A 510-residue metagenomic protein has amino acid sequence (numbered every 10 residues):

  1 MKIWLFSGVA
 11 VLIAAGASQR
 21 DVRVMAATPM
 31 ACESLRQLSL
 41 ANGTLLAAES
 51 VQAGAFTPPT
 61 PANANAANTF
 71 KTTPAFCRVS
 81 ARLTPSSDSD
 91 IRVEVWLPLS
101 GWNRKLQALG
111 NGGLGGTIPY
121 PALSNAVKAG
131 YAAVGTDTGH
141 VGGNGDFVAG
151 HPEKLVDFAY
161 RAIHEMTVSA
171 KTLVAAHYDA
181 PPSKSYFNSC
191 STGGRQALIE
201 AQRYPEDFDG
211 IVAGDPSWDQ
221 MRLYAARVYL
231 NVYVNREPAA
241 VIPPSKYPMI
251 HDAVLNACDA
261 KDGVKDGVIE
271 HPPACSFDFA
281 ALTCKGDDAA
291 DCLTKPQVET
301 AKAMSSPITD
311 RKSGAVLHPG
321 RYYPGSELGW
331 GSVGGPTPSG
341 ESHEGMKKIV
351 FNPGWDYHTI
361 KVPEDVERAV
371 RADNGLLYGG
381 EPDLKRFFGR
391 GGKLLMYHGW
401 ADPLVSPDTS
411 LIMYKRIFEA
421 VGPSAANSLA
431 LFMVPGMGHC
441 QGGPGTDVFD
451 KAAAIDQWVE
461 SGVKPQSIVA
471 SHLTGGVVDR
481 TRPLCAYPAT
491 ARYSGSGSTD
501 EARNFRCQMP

Functional and structural regions predicted by a protein language model:
Q19-R104, Y120-P121, V264-I269, D278-W355 (+2 more regions): Catalytic-loop region of hydrolases
N103, A108, G112-P182, A225-A226 (+3 more regions): Cap/lid segment of the alpha/beta-hydrolase catalytic domain
L155, I199-A201, E206-T309, M433: A catalytic-pocket lid/entrance helix-loop region that shapes and gates access to the active site across common
A180-S191: Alpha/beta-hydrolase fold nucleophile elbow
S189-I199: Glycine-rich nucleophile elbow surrounding the catalytic serine of serine-hydrolase chemistry
L395-H398: Short beta-strand/loop motif that positions the catalytic acidic residue of the alpha/beta-hydrolase fold
L404-D408: Conserved alpha/beta-hydrolase "acid-adjacent" motif
S428-G442, D456, L473-V477: Histidine-bearing beta->alpha loop at or near hydrolase active sites
